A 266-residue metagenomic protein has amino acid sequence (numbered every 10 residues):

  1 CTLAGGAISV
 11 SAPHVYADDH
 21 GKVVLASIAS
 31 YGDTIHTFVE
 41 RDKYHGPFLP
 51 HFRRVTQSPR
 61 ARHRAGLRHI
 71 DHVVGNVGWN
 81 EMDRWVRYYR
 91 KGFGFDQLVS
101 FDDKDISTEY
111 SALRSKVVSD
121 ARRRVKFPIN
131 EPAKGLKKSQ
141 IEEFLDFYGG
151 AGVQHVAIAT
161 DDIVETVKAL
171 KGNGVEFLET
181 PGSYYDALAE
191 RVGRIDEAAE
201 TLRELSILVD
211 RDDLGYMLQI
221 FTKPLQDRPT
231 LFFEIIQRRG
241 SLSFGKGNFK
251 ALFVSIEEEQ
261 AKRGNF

Functional and structural regions predicted by a protein language model:
C1-A12, G21-L98, E109-F266: Glyoxalase I/VOC metalloenzyme domain signal
V15-Y16, D102-S107: Short, solvent-exposed loop/turn elements at beta->coil junctions and helix N-caps that rim active or binding pockets
